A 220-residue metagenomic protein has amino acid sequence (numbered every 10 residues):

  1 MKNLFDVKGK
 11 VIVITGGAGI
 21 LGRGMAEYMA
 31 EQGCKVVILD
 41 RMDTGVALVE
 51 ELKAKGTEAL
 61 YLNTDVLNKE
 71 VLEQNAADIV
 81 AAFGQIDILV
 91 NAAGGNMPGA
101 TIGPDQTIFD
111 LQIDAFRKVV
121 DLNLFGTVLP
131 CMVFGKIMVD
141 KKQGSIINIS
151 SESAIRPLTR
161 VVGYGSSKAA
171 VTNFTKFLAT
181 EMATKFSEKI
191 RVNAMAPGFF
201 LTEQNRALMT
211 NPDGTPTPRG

Functional and structural regions predicted by a protein language model:
N3, P104, K185-F186, F199-G220: A glycine/serine/threonine-rich, flexible loop-to-helix segment that serves as the NAD(P) cofactor-binding "lid"
N3-V37: Canonical Rossmann dinucleotide-binding motif of NAD(H)/NADP(H)-dependent dehydrogenases/reductases, specifically
M25, G126, P157, V162-A170: The catalytic Tyr-X3-Lys active-site helix of short-chain dehydrogenase/reductase
E73, N96-R117, D140, R160-G163 (+1 more regions): Conserved mid-core segment of classical short-chain dehydrogenase/reductases
G95, F109-V128, Q143, I147 (+1 more regions): Catalytic Tyr-X3-Lys loop
K118-D140, A179-T184: Amphipathic alpha-helical dimer-interface segment in Rossmann-like NAD(P)H-dependent oxidoreductases
C131, S167, T175: Active-site helix of classical SDR
S151: Residue(s) in the substrate-gating loop at a strand-loop-helix junction that position the organic substrate next
